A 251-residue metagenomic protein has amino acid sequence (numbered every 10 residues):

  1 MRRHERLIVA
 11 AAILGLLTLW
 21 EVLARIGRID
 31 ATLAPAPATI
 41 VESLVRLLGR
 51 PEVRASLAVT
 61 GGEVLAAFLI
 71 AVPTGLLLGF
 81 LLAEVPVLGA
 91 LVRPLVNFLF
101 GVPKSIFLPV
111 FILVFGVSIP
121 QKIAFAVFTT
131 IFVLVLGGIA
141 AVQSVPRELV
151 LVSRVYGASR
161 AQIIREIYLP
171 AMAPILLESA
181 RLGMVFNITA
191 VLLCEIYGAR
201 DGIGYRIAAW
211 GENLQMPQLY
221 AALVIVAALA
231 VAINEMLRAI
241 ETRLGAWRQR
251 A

Functional and structural regions predicted by a protein language model:
R2-R3, I26-V72: Periplasmic/extracellular loop-to-transmembrane helix junction in inner-membrane transport proteins
L7, A11, G15-L19, R54 (+7 more regions): Hydrophobic alpha-helical transmembrane segments of multipass integral membrane proteins, especially permease/channel
A55-E63, L113-L134, L177, Q218-L223: Loop-to-helix entry region at the N-terminal start of transmembrane alpha-helices in multi-pass membrane transporters
L76-I112, L136-V145, L151: Cytoplasmic-entry segments and transmembrane alpha-helices of multi-pass inner-membrane transporters
P86, Q143, P174, E178 (+1 more regions): C-terminal transmembrane helix and the adjacent membrane-cytosol boundary/short C-terminal tail of inner/organellar
L113, V142, T189-V226, G245-A251: Glycine-rich helix-loop "coupling/hinge" segments at transmembrane-helix boundaries in multipass transporters
A124-F128, R160-C194, A221, I233 (+1 more regions): Transmembrane alpha-helices
G137-L182, I207: Short cytoplasmic-facing helical segments at TM-TM junctions of multi-pass membrane proteins
